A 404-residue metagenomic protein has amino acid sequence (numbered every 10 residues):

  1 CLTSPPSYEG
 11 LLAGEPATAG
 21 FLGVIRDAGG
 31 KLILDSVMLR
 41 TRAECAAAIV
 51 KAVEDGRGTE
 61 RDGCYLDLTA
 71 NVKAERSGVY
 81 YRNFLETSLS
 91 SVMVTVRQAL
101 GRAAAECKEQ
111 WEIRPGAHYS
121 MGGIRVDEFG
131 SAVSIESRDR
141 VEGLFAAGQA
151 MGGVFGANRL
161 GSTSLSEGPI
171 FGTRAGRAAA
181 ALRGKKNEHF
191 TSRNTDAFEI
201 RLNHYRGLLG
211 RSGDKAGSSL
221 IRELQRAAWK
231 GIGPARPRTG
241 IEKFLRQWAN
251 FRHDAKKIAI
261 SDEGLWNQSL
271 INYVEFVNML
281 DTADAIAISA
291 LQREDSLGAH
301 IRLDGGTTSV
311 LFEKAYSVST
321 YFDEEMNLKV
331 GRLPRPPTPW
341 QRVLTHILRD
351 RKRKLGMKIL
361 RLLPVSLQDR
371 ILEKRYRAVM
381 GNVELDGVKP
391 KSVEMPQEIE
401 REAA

Functional and structural regions predicted by a protein language model:
C1-A104, E109-E112, A178: An anion/pyrophosphate-binding glycine-rich loop and adjacent beta-alpha core in soluble alpha-beta enzymes
P16-F21, I25-E54, K73, Y119 (+2 more regions): Glycine- and aromatic-enriched mobile tails/lids
S77, Y81, R114-P115, A157 (+1 more regions): Residue-level detector of alpha-helix boundaries and kinks
A104-R114, M121, D127-A132: Structural core of flavin- and non-heme-iron oxidoreductases, emphasizing the beta-strand/alpha-helix scaffold
